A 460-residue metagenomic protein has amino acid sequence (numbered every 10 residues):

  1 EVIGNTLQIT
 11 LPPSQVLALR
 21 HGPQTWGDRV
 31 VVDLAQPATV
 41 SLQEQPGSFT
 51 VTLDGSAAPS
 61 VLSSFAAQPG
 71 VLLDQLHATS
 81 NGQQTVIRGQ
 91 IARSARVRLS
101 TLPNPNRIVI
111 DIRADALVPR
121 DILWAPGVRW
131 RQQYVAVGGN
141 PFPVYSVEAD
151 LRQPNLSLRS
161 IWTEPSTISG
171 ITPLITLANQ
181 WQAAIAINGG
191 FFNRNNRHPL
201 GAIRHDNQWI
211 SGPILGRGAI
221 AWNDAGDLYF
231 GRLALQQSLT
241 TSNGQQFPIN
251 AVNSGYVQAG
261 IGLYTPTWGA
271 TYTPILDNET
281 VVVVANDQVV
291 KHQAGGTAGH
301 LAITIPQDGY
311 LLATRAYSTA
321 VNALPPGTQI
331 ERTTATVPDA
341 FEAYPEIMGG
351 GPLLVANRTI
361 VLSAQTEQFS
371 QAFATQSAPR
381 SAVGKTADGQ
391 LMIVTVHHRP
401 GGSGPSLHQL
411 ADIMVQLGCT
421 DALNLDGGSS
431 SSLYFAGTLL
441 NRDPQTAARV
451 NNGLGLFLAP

Functional and structural regions predicted by a protein language model:
I3-S56, L62-P460: Gly/Ser/Thr/Pro-rich low-complexity, intrinsically disordered segments
